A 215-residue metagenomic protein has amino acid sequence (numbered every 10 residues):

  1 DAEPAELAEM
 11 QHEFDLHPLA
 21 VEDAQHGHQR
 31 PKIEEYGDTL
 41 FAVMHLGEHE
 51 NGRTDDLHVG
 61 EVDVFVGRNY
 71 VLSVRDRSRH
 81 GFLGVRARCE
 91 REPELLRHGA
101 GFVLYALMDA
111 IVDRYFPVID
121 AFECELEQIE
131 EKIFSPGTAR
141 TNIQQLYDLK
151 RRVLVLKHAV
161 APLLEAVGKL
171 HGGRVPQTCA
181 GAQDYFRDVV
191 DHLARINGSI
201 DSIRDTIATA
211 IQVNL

Functional and structural regions predicted by a protein language model:
D1-S202, A208, Q212: Peripheral, non-transmembrane regulatory/ligand-interaction domains of membrane transport proteins
